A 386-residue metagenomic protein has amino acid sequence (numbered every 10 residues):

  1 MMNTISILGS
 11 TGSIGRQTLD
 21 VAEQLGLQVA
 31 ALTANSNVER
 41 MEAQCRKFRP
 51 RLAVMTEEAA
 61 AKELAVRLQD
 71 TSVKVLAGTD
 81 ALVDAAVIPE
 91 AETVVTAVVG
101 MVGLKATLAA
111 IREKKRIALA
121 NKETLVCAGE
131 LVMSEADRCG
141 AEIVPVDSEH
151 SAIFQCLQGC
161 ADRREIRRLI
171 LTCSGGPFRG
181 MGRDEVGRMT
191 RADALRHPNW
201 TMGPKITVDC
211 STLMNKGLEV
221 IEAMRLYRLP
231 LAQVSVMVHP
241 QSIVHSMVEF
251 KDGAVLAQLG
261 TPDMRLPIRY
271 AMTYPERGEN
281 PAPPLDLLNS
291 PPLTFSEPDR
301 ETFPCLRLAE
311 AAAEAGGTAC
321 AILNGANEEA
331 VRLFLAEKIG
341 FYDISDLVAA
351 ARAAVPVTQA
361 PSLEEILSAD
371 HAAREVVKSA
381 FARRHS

Functional and structural regions predicted by a protein language model:
M1-S386: Catalytic, metal-anchored helix/loop core of enzyme active sites in primary metabolism
